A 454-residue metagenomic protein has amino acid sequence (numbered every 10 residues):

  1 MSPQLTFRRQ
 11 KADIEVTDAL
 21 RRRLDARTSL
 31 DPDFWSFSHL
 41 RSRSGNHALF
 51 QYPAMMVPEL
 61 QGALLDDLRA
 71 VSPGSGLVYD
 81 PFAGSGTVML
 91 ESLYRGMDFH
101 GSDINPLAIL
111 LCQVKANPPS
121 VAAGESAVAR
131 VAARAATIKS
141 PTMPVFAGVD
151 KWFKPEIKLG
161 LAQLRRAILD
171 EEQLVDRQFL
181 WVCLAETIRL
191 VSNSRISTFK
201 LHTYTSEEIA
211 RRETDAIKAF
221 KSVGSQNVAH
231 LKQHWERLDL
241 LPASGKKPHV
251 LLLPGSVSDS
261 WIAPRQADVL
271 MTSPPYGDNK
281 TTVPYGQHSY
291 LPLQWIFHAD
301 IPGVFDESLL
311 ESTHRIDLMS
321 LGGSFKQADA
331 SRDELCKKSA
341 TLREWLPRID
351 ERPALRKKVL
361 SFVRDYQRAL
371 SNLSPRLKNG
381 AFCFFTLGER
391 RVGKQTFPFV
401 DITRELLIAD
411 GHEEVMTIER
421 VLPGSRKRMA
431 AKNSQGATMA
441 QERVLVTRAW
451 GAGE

Functional and structural regions predicted by a protein language model:
M1-S72: S-adenosyl-L-methionine
V57, L64-T137, A229-P264, V269-S312 (+4 more regions): Conserved S-adenosyl-L-methionine
V57-L60, L64, G160, L164 (+3 more regions): Alpha-helical packing segments of well-folded alpha/beta enzyme cores
L161, R166-T272, G277-G286: SAM-dependent nucleic-acid methyltransferase catalytic core
L169-L174, R189, S371, N379-A381 (+1 more regions): A SAM-dependent methyltransferase catalytic signature shared across enzymes that methylate proteins
Y276-N372: SAM-dependent methyltransferase catalytic-core segment centered on the flexible catalytic loop and adjoining short
R364-F397: Conserved, well-ordered alpha-helix/loop/beta-strand core segments that scaffold catalytic motifs
K378, D410, K432-E454: Core SAM-dependent methyltransferase catalytic element
